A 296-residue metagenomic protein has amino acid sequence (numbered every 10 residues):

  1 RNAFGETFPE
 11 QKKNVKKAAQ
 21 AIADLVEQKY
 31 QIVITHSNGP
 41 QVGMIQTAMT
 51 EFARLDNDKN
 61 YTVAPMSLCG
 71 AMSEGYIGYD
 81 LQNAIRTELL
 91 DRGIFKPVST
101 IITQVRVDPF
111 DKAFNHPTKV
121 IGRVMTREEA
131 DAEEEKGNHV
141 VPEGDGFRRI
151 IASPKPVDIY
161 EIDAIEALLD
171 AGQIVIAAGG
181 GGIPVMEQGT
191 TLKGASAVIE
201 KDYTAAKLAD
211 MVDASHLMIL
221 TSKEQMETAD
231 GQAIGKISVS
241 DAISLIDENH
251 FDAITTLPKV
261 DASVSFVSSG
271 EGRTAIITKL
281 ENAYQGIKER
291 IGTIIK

Functional and structural regions predicted by a protein language model:
R1-K296: C-terminal catalytic "cap/lid" subdomain
